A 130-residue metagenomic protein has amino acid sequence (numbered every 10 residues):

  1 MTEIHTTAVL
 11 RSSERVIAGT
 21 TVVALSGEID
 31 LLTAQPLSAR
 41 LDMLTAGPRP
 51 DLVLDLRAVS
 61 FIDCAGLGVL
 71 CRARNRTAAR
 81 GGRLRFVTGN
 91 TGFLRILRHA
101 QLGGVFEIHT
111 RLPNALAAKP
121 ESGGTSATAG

Functional and structural regions predicted by a protein language model:
M1-A58, R72-G130: STAS-like cytosolic regulatory interaction modules
I62: Conserved TIR/SEFIR loop-to-helix hotspot centered on a Trp-containing motif with a nearby acidic residue
